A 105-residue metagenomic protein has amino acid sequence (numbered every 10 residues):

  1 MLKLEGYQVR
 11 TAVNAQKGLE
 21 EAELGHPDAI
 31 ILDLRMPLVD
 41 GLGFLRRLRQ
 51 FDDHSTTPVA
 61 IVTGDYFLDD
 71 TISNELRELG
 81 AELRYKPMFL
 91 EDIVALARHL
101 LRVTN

Functional and structural regions predicted by a protein language model:
M1-R10, E78-A81: Two-component/phosphorelay signaling modules centered on CheY-like receiver
T11-E20, G41: Helix N-cap/capping motif at the beta->alpha junctions
E20, L42-S55: Short amphipathic alpha-helix used as the core "switch/output" element in two-component signaling
H26-D28, D53-P58: His-Asp phosphorelay/catalytic-motif detector in bacterial-type signaling
D33: Active-site residues of response regulator receiver
M36: Receiver (REC) domain active-site loop signature in two-component systems and cognate sites in sensor histidine kinases
G43, Y66-Y85, E91, A95: Alpha4 helix (beta4-alpha4-beta5 surface) of REC/receiver domains from two-component response regulators
V62-G64: Hydrophobic/aromatic residues positioned on beta-strands within the core alpha/beta folds
